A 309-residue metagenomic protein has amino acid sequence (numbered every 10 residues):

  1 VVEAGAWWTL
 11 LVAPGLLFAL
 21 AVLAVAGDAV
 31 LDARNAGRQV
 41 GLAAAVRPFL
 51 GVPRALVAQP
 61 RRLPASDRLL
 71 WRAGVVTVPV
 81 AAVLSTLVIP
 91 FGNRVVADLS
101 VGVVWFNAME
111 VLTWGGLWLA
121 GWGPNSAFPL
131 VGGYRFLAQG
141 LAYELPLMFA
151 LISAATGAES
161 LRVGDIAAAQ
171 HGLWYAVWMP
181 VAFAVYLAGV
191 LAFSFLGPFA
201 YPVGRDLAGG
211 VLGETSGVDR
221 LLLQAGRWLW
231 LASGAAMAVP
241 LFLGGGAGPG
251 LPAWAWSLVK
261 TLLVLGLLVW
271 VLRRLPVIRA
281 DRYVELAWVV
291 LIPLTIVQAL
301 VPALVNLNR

Functional and structural regions predicted by a protein language model:
V1-R309: Alpha-helical transmembrane segments of multi-pass membrane proteins predominantly involved in bioenergetics
